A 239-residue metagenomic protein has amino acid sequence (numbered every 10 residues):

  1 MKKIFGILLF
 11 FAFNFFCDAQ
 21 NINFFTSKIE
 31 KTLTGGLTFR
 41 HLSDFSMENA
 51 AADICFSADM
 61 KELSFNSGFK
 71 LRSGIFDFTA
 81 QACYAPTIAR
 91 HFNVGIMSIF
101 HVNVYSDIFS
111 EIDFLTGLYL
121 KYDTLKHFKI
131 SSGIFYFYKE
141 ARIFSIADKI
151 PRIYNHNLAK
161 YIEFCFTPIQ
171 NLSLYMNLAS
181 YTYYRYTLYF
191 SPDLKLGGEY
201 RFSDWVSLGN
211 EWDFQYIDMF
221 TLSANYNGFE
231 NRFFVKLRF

Functional and structural regions predicted by a protein language model:
A19-S73, R238: Short glycine/proline- and aromatic-enriched beta-strand/turn motifs that initiate or cap beta-hairpins
I29-K31, S46-A52, G74-F78, V102 (+4 more regions): Residues that define the transmembrane beta-barrel architecture of outer-membrane proteins
G35-H41, S67-L71, I96-V102, L118 (+4 more regions): Transmembrane beta-barrel strands of outer-membrane/channel proteins
F39-F45, S64, S73-D77, I88 (+6 more regions): Gram-negative outer-membrane beta-barrel proteins
C55-S57, Q81-C83, G117-K121, Y161-T167 (+2 more regions): Outer-membrane beta-barrel architecture
M60-N66, A89-I96, K126-S132, T167-M176 (+1 more regions): Repeated loop/turn-to-beta-strand initiation elements of outer-membrane beta-barrel proteins
E111-Y183: Detector for outer-membrane/organellar transmembrane beta-barrel domains, recognizing the amphipathic beta-strand
Y200, N225-F239: Outer-membrane beta-barrel "beta-signal"
